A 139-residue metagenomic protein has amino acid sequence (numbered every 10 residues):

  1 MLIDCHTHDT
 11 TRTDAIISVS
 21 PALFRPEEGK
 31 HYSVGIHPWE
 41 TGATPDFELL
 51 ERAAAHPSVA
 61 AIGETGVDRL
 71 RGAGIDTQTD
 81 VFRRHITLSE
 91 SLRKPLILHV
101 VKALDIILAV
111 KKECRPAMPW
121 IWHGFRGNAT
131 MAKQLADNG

Functional and structural regions predicted by a protein language model:
M1-G139: Mid-domain alpha/beta scaffold segments of enzyme catalytic cores
